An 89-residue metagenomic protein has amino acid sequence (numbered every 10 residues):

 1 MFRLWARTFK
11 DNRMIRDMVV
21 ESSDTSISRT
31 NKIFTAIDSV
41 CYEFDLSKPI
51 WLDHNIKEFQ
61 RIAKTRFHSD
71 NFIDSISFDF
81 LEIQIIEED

Functional and structural regions predicted by a protein language model:
M1-V20: Short, extreme N-terminal segment that most often corresponds to the first beta-strand
R3, T25-S28, I62: General helical secondary-structure elements
F9-D11, S23, I86-E88: Generic structural motif
D11, T25-S28, K48, N55: Serine/threonine-rich low-complexity intrinsically disordered regions
M14-E43: Short, flexible N-terminal segments of the mature chain
T35-D89: Acidic, low-complexity intrinsically disordered segments
